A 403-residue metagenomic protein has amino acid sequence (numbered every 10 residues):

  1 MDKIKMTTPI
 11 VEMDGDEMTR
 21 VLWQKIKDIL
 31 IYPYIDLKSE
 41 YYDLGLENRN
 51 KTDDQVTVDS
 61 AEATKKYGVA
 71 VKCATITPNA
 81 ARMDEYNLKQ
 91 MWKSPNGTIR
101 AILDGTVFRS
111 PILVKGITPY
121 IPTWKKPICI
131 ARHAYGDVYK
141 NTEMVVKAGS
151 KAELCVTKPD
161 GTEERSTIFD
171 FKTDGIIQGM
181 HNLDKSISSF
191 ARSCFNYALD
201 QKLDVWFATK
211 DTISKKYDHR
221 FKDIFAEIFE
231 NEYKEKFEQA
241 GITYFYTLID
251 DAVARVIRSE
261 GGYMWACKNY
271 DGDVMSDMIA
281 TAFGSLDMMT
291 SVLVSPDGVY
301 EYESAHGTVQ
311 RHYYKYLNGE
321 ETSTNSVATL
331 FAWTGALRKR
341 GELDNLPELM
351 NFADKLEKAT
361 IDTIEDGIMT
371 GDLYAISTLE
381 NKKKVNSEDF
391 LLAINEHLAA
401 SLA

Functional and structural regions predicted by a protein language model:
D2-T8, M18, L22-W23, D28-T52 (+1 more regions): N-terminal alpha-helical transmembrane segments of multi-pass membrane transport and channel/translocase proteins
M6-K25, L154-Y246: Glycine-rich phosphate/diphosphate-binding loop of Rossmann-like nucleotide-binding domains
D36-Y41, Q201-T209, Y233-Y246, G341-A353 (+1 more regions): Flexible, glycine/charged-enriched surface loops at secondary-structure junctions
E47-P159, E163, Y270, V274: N-terminal glycine-rich phosphate/adenylate-binding segment common to multiple enzyme folds
R49-E62, Y233-G262: A structured beta-alpha segment of the ubiquitous adenosine-cofactor-binding alpha/beta core
V256-K355, D362-D366: Glycine-rich phosphate/nucleotide-binding loop
N318-T324, E342-A403: Internal helix-turn-beta structural module
